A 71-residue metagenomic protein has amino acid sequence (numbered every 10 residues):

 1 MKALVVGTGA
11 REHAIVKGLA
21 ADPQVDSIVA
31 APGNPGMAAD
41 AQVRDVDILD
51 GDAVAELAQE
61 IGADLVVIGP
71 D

Functional and structural regions predicted by a protein language model:
M1-D71: ATP-binding N-terminal substructure of ATP-dependent carboxylate-amine bond-forming enzymes
